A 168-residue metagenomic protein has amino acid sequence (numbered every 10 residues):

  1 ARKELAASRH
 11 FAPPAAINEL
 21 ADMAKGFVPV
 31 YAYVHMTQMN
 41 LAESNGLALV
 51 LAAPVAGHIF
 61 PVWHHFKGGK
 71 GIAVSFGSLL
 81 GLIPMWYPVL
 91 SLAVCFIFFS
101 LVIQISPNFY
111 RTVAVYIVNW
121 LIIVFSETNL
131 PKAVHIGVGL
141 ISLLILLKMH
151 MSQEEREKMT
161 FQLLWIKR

Functional and structural regions predicted by a protein language model:
A1-A15, G68, Q153-R168: Cytosolic, membrane-interface loops and tails of multi-pass inner-membrane proteins
R2-H10, I72-I105, V118-E127: Interfacial segments of multi-pass membrane proteins
K3-H35, V50: Multi-pass membrane catalytic core of lipid/isoprenoid biosynthesis enzymes
P29, H58-S75: Glycine/serine-rich anion-binding loops at beta->alpha junctions that coordinate negatively charged ligand groups
V30-L49, L80-V89, V124-G137: Helix-coil boundary and interhelical linker segments in multi-pass alpha-helical membrane proteins
V55-H65, L101-S106: Transmembrane alpha-helix interface/packing and boundary motifs in multi-pass membrane proteins, characterized by
Y87-V94, N108-Y116, T128-S142: Loop-to-transmembrane alpha-helix initiation sites
I122-R168: C-terminal membrane-associated helical module and adjoining short loops/tails
